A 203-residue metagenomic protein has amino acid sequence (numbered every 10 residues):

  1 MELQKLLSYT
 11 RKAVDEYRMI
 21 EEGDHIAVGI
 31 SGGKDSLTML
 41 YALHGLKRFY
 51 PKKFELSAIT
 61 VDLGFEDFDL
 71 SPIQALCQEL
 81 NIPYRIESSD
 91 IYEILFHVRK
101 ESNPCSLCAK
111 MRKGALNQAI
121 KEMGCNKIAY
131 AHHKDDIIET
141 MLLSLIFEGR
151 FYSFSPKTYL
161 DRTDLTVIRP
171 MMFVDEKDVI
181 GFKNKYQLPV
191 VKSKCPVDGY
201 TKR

Functional and structural regions predicted by a protein language model:
M1-M141, F147-R150, S155-P156, K177-K185: ATP-dependent adenylation/nucleotidyltransferase module used to activate substrates
S102, I168-R169, P196: Residues at structural and domain junctions
R112-K113, R169, E176, R203: Short, cationic motifs built from Arg/Lys/His that form the positively charged side of catalytic pockets
D136-I137, L160, D198-G199: Short gly/pro/ser/thr-enriched loop/turn and capping motifs at secondary-structure boundaries
S153-D178: Short, flexible loop segments at boundaries between secondary-structure elements
L188-R203: The feature marks non-catalytic terminal segments
